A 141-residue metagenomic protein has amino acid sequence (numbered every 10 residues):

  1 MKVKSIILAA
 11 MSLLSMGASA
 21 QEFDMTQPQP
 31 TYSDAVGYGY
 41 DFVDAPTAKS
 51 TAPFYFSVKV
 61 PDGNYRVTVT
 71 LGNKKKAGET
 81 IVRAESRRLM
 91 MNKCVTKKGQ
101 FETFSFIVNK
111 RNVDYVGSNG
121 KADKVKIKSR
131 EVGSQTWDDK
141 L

Functional and structural regions predicted by a protein language model:
M1-I7: Bacterial N-terminal signal peptides that target proteins for export
I7-A9, V43: Intrinsically disordered, low-complexity segments enriched in polar/charged small residues
A9-M11, S33: N-terminal hydrophobic or amphipathic segments with adjacent small-residue motifs that include Sec signal peptides
M11-S19: Hydrophobic h-region of N-terminal signal peptides that target proteins for export in Gram-negative bacteria
S19-L141: Compositionally biased, intrinsically disordered or flexible polar/acidic segments
